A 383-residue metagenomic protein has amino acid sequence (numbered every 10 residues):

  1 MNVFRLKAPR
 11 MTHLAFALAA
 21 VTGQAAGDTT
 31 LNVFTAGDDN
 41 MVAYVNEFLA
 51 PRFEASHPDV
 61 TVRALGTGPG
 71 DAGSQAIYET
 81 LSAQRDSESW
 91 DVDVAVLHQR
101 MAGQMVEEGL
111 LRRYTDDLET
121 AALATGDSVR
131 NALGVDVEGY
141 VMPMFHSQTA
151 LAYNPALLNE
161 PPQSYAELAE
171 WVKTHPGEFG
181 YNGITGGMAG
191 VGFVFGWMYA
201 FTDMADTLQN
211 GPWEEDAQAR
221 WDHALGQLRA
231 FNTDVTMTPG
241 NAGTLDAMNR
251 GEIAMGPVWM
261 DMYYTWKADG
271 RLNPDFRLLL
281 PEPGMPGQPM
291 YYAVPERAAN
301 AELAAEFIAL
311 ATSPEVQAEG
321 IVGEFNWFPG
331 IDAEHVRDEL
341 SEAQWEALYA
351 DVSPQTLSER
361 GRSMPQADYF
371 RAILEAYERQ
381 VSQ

Functional and structural regions predicted by a protein language model:
D28-Q99, G103: Early extracytoplasmic/lumenal segment of secretory-pathway proteins
F34-D39, D136-M144, Y153-A156, E160 (+3 more regions): Short beta-strand->loop
D86, W90-D93, R112, A121-A150: A structural signal for short loop-to-beta-strand junctions that line the ligand-binding cleft of periplasmic/secreted
V106-R113, S128, V135-E138, W266-L280: Ligand-binding "clamshell"
R112-L123, V141, A169, N273-P286 (+1 more regions): Short beta-strand->loop
A189, Y199-R277: Ligand-binding pocket segment of bilobal, Venus flytrap-like solute-binding proteins
M285-P286, M290-L357, G361: Mature extracytoplasmic/periplasmic domains
A350-Q383: Conserved C-terminal helix/tail region of periplasmic/extracytoplasmic solute-binding proteins
